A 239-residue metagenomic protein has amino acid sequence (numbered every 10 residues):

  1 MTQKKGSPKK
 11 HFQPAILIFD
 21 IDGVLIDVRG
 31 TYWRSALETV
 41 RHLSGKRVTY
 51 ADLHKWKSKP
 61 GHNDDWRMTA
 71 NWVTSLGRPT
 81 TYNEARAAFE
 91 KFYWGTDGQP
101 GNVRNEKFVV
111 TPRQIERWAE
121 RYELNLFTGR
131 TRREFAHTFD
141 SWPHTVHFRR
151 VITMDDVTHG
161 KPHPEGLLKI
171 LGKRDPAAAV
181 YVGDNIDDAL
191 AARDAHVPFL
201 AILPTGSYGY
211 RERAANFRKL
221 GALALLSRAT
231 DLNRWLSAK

Functional and structural regions predicted by a protein language model:
F12-I21, L25-R113, E120, T131-R133: N-terminal helical cap/lid subdomain that shapes the substrate entry/recognition surface in HAD-like hydrolases
L25, L124, Y181-V182: Conserved SAM-binding loop
L43, P112-T158, L168-D175, A215: Substrate-recognition/cap helix-loop segment adjacent to the acidic, metal-dependent catalytic center of Asp-based
L53, K57, N83-R86, T145-K161: A short, structured active-site edge motif that brings together acidic residues
G160-L190: Conserved Lys-Pro-Asp/Glu-containing loop-to-beta segment of HAD-superfamily phosphomonoesterases, centered on
Y181-A224: Acidic, Mg2+-coordinating phosphoryl-transfer loop and its flanking beta/alpha structural elements, shared across
L223-D231: Short acidic-hydrophobic, aromatic-tinged amphipathic segments that line or gate anion-handling sites
L232-K239: Short amphipathic alpha-helix with an adjacent loop that forms part of the alpha/beta core around
